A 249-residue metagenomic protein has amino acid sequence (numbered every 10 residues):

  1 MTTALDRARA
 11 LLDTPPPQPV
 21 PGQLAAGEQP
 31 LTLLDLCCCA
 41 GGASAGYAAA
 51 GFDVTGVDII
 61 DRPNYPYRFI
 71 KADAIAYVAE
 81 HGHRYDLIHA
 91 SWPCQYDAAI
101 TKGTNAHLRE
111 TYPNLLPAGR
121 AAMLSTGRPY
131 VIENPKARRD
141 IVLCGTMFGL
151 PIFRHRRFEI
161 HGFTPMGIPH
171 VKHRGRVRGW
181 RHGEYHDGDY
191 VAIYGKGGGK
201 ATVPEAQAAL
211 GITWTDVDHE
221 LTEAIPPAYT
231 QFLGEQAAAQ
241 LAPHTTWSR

Functional and structural regions predicted by a protein language model:
M1-L31, T245-R249: Glycine- and charge-rich intrinsically disordered segments
T2, D6, Q23-L24, V54 (+2 more regions): N-terminal cationic amphipathic segment used for targeting or macromolecule association
R7, D13, P66-F69, R128: A composition-driven signal for long, intrinsically disordered, charge-rich low-complexity tracts
A26-G27, L36, R68-K71, Y77-L87 (+1 more regions): Class I S-adenosyl-L-methionine
L33-V78, H89: SAM cofactor-binding core of SAM-dependent methyltransferases, primarily the Rossmann-like beta-alpha-beta module
